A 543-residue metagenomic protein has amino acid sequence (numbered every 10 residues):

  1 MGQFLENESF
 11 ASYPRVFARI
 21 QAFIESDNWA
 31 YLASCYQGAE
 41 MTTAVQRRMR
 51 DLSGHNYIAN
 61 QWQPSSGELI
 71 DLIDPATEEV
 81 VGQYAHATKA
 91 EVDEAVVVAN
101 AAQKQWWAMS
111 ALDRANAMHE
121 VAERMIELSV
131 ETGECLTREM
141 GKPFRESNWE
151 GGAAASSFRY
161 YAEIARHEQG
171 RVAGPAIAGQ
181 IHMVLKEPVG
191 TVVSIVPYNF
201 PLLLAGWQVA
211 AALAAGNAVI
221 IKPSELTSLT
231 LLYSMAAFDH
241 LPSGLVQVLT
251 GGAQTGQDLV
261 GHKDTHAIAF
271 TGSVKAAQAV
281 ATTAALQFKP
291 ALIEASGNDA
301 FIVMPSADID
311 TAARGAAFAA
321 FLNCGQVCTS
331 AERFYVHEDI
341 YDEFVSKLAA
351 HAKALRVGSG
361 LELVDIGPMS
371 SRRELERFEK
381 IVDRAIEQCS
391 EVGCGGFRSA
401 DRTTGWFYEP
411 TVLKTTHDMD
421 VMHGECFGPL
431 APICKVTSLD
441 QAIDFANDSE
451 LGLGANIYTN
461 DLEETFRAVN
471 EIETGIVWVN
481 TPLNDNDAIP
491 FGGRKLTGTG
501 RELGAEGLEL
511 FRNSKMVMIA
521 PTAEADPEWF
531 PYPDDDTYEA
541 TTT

Functional and structural regions predicted by a protein language model:
S9, Y13, I20, I24-T77: Hydrophobic face of amphipathic alpha-helices that form TPR/SEL1-like repeat modules and related alpha-solenoid
I20, N28, C35, T77-G82 (+4 more regions): Conserved C-terminal structural/oligomerization subdomain of aldehyde/semialdehyde dehydrogenase
E78, R114, L136, F158 (+9 more regions): Residue-level signal for inorganic ion chemistry
E79-E168, G179: Glycine-rich loop-to-alpha-helix module at the N-terminal edge of alpha/beta enzyme cores
V81-A87, A102-A108, V193-S194, F301-V303 (+5 more regions): Short, well-ordered beta-strand elements within core beta-sheets of diverse protein domains
Q103, W107, A122-S129, G133 (+16 more regions): Structural signal for hydrophobic packing residues in well-ordered secondary-structure cores of soluble enzyme domains
G170-T311, V436: Rossmann-like NAD(P) dinucleotide-binding subdomain of oxidoreductase/dehydrogenase enzymes
K275-T416, D440, V479, D526-P527 (+1 more regions): ALDH superfamily catalytic-core signature
